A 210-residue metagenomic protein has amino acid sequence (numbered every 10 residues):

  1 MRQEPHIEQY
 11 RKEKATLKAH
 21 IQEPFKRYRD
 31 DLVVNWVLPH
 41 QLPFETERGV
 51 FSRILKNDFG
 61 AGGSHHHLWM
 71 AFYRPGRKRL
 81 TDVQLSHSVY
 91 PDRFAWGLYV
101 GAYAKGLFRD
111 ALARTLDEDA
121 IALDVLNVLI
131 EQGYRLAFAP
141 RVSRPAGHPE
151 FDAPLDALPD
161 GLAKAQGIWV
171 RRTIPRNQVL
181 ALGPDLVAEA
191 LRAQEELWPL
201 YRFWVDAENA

Functional and structural regions predicted by a protein language model:
M1-Q41, P140-A210: Long, solvent-exposed, polar/charged low-complexity segments
L32-K56: Short secondary-structure junction/hinge motifs that connect adjacent elements
L42, V89-P154: Compact, glycine/acidic-enriched structural inserts
F44-E47, G63-H65, L80, V89 (+2 more regions): A generic structural signal for short, non-catalytic loop/turn and secondary-structure boundary residues
E47-Q84: Amphipathic, interaction-prone secondary-structure segments
D58-L68, A102, D117, F151-A163: Short, charged low-complexity intrinsically disordered segments located at boundaries of structured domains
P75-R114, A165-W169, T173-R176, P184: Intrinsically disordered, low-complexity regulatory segments enriched in Ser/Thr/Pro and charged residues
